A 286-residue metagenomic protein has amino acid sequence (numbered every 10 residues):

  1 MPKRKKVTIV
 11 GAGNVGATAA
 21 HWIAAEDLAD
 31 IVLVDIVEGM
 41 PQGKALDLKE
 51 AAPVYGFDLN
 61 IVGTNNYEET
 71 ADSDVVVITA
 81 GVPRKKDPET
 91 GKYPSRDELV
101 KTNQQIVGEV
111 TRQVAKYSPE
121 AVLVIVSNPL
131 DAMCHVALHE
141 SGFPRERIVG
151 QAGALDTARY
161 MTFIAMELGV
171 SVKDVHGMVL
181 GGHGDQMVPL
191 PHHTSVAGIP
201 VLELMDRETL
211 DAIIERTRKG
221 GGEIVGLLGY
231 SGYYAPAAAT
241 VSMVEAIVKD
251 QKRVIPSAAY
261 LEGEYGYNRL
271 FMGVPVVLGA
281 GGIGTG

Functional and structural regions predicted by a protein language model:
A12-G13: Glycine-rich Rossmann-fold phosphate-binding loop(s) that bind the pyrophosphate of adenine dinucleotide cofactors
G16-A17: N-terminal Rossmann-fold NAD(P) dinucleotide-binding loop
A25-D30, G142-P144: Conserved S-adenosyl-L-methionine
V34-S73, V82-G91: Conserved N-terminal Rossmann-fold NAD(P) cofactor-binding segment
A80-G81, N128: Short glycine-/small-residue-rich Rossmann-like dinucleotide-binding loops
G91-M161: Rossmann-like NAD(P)(H) cofactor-binding subdomain of soluble oxidoreductases
S141-R147, L155-G286: C-terminal substrate-binding/catalytic lobe of Rossmann-fold NAD(P)-dependent dehydrogenases
